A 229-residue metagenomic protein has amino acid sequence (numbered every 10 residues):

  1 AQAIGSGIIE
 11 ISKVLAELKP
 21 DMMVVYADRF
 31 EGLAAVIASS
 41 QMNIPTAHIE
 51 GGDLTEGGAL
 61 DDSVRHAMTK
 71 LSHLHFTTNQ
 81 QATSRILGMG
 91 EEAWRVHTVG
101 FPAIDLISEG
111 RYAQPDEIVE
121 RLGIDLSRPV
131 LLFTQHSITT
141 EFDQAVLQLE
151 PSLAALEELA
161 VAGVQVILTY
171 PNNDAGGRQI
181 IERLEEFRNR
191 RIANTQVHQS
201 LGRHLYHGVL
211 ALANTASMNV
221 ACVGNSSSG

Functional and structural regions predicted by a protein language model:
A1, A113-M218: Donor-nucleotide binding loops and adjacent catalytic segments primarily of GT-B fold Leloir glycosyltransferases
A1-E92: Active-site and donor-binding regions of nucleotide-sugar-utilizing enzymes
V25-Y26, L33, I37, H48 (+2 more regions): A donor-sugar binding/catalytic signature common to diverse glycosyltransferases and related nucleotide-sugar
Y26, T78-N79, V99, T169 (+1 more regions): Replace "coordinates the UDP/GDP/TDP-sugar" with "coordinates nucleotide-activated sugar donors
E31-G32, S84, T140-E141, S227-G229: Short glycine-rich, flexible loops that bind phosphorylated cofactors or substrates
I49, V99, H198: Hydrophobic residues at beta-strand termini and immediately following loops that shape nucleotide-binding pockets
G51, F101, P171: Cofactor-binding loop segments of dinucleotide-utilizing enzymes, especially the Rossmann-like FAD- and NAD(P)+-binding
S72-L147: A nucleotide-sugar donor-handling region in carbohydrate enzymes
